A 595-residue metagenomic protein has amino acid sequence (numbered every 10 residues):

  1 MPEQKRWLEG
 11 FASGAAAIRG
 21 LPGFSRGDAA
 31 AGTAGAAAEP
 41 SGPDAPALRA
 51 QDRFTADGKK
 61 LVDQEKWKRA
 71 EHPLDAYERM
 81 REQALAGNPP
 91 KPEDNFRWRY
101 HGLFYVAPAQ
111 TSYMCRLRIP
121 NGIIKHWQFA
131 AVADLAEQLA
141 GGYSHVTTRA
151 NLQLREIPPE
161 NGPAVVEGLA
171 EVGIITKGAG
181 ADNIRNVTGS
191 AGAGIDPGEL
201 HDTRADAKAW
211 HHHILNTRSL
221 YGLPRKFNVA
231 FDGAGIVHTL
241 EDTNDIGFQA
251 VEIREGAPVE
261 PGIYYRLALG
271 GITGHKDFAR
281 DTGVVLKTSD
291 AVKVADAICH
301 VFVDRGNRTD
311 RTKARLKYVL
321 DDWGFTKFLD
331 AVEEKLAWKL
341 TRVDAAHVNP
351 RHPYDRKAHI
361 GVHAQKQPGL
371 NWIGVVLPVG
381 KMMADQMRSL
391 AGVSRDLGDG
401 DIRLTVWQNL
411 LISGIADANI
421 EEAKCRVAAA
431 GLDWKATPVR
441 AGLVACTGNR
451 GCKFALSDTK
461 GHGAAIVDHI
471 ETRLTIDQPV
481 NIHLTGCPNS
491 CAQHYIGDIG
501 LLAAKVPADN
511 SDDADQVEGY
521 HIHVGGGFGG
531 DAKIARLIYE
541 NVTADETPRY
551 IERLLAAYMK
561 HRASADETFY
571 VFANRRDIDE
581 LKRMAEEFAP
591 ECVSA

Functional and structural regions predicted by a protein language model:
Q4, G20, R26-A29: Intrinsic-disorder/low-complexity detector
Q4-K5, A295: Short runs of predominantly hydrophobic/aromatic residues within well-ordered alpha helices that form helix-helix
R6-G20: Aromatic- and Gly/Pro-enriched helix-to-coil junctions and flexible linker segments
T33-A595: Peripheral terminal and linker regions in Fe-S/redox and tRNA-modifying enzymes
